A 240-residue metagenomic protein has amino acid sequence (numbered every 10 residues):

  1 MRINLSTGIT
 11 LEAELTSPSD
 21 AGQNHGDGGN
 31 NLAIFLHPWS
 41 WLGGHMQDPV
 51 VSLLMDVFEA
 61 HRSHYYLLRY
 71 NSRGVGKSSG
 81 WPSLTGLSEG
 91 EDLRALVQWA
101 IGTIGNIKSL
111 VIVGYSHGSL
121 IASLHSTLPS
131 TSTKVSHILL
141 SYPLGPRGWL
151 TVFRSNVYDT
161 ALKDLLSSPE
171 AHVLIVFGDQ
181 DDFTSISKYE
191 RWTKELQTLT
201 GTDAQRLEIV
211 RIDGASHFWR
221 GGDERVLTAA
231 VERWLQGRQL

Functional and structural regions predicted by a protein language model:
R2-K108: Serine-hydrolase catalytic machinery in alpha/beta-hydrolase-like enzymes
L36, S72, L139-L140, I212: Alpha/beta-hydrolase
G80, A215-T228: Catalytic histidine-centered segment of alpha/beta-hydrolase-like enzymes
E91-S167: Primarily recognizes the serine-hydrolase "nucleophile elbow" in alpha/beta-hydrolase and SGNH/GDSL folds
G148-L150, D182-R191, R220: Conserved alpha/beta-hydrolase "acid-adjacent" motif
S168-E170, I175-F177, D181: Short beta-strand/loop motif that positions the catalytic acidic residue of the alpha/beta-hydrolase fold
D179-D182, G214-S216: Acidic beta-to-alpha connecting loop that harbors the catalytic carboxylate
E195-F218: Catalytic histidine neighborhood in serine/cysteine hydrolases with alpha/beta-hydrolase-type architecture
